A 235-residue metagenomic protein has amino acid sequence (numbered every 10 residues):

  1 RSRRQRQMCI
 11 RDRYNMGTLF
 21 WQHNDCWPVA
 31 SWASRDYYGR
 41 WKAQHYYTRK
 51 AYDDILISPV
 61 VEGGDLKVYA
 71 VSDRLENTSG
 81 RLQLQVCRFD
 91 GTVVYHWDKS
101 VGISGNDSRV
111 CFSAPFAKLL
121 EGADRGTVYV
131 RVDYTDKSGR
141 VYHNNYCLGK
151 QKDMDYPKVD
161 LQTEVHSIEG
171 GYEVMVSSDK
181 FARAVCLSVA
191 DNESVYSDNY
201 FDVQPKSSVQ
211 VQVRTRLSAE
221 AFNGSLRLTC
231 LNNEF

Functional and structural regions predicted by a protein language model:
R1-I10: Single conserved hydrophobic/aromatic residue that forms the stacking wall/gate of nucleotide- or nucleobase-binding
M16-G64: Extended hydrophobic/aromatic segments used for targeting, binding, or gating
D25-S31, L66, E76-N77, F89-V93 (+2 more regions): Flexible loop/turn segments at secondary-structure boundaries
R49-L82, Q151-S178: Surface beta-strand/loop "capping" patches
A70-S72, V86, Y134, S178 (+1 more regions): Hydrophobic beta-strand positions in extracellular immunoglobulin-like domains
R81-D124, N192-A219: Intrinsically disordered, low-complexity Pro/Gly/Ser/Thr-rich segments with frequent PxxP/GP/PP motifs and embedded
V110-V159, R214-F235: Terminal connector regions
Y156-P205, V211-R214, L231: C-terminal accessory/binding modules appended to enzymatic or scaffolding proteins
